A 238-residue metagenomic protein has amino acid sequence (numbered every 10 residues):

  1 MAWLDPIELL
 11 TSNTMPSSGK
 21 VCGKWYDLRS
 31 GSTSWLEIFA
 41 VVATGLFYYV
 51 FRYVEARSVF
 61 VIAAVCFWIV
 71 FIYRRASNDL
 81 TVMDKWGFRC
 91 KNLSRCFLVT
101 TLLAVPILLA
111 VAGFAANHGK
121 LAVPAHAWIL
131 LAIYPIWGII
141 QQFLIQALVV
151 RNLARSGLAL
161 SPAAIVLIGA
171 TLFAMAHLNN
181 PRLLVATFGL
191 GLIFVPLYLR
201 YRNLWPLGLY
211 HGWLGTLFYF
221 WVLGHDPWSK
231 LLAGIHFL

Functional and structural regions predicted by a protein language model:
A2-L28: Short, Lys/Arg-rich, polar N-terminal cytosolic tail immediately upstream of the first transmembrane signal-anchor
K24-D79, R95-V99: Alpha-helical transmembrane segments in multi-pass membrane proteins
V41-V50, V105-G113, A170-L178, G212-V222: Aromatic-anchored segments of alpha-helical transmembrane domains
V54-A63, V123-P124, P181-F188: Short, aromatic-rich membrane-interface segments at the entry and exit of alpha-helical transmembrane domains
I62-I69, Q142, A186-F194: Hydrophobic core segments of transmembrane alpha-helices in multi-pass, intramembrane catalytic enzymes
V82-G87, F114-A125, W228-L232: Membrane-interface helix termini and inter-helical loops of multi-pass transporters
A112-G157, S161-M175: Function-critical hydrophobic alpha-helical transmembrane segments in multi-pass membrane proteins
L184-L238: Functionally important transmembrane alpha-helices
